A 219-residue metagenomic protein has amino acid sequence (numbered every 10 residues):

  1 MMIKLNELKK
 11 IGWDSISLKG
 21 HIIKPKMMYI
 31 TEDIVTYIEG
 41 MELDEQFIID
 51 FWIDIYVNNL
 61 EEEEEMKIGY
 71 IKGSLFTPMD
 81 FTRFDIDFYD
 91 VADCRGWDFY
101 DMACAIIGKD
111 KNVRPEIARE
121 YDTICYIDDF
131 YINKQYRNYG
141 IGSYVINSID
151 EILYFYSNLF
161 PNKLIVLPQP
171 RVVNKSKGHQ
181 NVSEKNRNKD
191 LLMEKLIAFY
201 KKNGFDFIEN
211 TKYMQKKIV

Functional and structural regions predicted by a protein language model:
M1-R137, E151-V219: Non-catalytic substrate-recognition and accessory regions of acyl/acetyltransferase enzymes
Y136-S148: Conserved acetyl-CoA pyrophosphate-binding loop and the N-cap/start of the following alpha-helix in GNAT-like
